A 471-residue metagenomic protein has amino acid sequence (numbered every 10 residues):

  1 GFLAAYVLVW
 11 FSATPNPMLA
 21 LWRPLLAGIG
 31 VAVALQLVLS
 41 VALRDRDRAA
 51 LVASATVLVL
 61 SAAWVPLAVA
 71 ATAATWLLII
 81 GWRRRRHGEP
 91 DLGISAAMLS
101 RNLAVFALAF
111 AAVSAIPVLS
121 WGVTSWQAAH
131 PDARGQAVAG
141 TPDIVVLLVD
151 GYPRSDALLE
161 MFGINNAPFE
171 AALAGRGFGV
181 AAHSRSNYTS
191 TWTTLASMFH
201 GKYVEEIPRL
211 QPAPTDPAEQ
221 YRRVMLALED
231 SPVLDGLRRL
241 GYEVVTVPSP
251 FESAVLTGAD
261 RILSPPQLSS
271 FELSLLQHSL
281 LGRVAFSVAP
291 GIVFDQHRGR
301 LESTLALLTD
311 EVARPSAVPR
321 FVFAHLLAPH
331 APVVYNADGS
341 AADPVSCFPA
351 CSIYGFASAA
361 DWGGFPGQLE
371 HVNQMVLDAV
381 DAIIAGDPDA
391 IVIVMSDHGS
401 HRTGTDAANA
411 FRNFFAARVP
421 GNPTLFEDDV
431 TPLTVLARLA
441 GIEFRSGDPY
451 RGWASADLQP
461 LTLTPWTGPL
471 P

Functional and structural regions predicted by a protein language model:
G1-P142, V244: …; additionally, a secondary subgroup of soluble metalloenzymes is captured
A32-L92, T141, G151-S346, V430-G468: Active-site-proximal alpha/beta segments of enzymes that process anionic O-linked groups
V105-D143, P153-V180, T189, A379 (+1 more regions): Membrane/wall-proximal cationic-aromatic binding patches
S120-T124, A218-R222, A289-G299, F356-L369: Surface-exposed cleft-lining segments at the edges of enzyme active sites
V145-V146, H371-A408: Metal-dependent active-site segment of extracytoplasmic phospho-/sulfohydrolases and closely related
T194-F199, P349-I353, T403-S446: Substrate-binding rim/cap in mid-to-C-terminal beta-strand-loop elements of soluble/periplasmic
L327-D378, I383, P423: Active-site-proximal cap/lid insertion segments
